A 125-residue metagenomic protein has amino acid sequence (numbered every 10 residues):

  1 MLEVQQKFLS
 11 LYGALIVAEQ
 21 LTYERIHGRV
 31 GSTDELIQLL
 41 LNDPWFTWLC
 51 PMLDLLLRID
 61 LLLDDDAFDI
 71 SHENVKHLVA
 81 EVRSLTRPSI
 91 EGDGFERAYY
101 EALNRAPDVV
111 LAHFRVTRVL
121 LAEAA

Functional and structural regions predicted by a protein language model:
M1-A125: Surface-exposed peri-terminal alpha-helical interaction modules
